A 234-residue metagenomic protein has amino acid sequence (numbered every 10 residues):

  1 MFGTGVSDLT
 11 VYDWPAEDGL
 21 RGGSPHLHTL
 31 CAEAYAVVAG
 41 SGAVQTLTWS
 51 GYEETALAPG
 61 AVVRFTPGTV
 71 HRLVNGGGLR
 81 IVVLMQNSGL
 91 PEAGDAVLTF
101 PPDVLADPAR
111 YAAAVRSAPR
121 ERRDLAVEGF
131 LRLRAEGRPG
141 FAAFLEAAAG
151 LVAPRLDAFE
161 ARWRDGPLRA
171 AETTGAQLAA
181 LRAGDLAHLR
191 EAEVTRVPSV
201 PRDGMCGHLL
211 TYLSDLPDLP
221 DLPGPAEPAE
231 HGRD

Functional and structural regions predicted by a protein language model:
D8-T29: Conserved short histidine dyad/triad with adjacent acidic residue
P25-H28, A32-V37, E54-T55, V63 (+1 more regions): His/acidic/aromatic-lined binding-pocket segments of jelly-roll/cupin-type domains and related regulatory beta-sandwich
T29-V44, L84-Q86: Short, conserved beta-strand element in jelly-roll/cupin
S41-A43, V70, G78-R80: Structural motif
L47-G68: Short acidic-glycine-tyrosine-enriched beta hairpin
G78-R138: Double-stranded beta-helix
Y111-G204: Charge/polar-rich, low-complexity and marginally structured segments
L186-D234: Charge-dense, extended regions
